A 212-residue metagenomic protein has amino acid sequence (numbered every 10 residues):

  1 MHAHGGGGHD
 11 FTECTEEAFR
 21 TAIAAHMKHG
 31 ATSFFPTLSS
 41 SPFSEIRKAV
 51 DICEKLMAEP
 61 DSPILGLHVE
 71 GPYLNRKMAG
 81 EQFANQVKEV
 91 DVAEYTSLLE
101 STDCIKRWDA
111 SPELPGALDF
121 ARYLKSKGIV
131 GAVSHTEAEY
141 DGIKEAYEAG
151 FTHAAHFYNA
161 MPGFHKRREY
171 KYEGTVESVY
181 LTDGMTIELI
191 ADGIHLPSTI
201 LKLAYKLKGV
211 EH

Functional and structural regions predicted by a protein language model:
A3-H4, G8, R20-A49, S62-N75 (+4 more regions): Divalent metal-dependent hydrolysis catalytic cores, especially in the metallo-beta-lactamase
C14-A24, D119, S126: N-terminal glycine-/serine-/threonine-rich phosphate-binding loop
I23, R47-E54, Y95, A121 (+3 more regions): Generic structural signal for well-ordered alpha-helices, preferentially at hydrophobic/aromatic core positions
M27, A58, K125, Y147-E148 (+1 more regions): Anion (oxyanion) recognition and catalysis
C53-D61, L98, S178-T182: Alpha-helix-loop-beta-strand connector modules within alpha/beta enzyme cores
E54-M57, A121-G128, Y205: Surface-exposed amphipathic alpha-helices with a cationic face
V69, K77-V92, S97-E173: Divalent metal-binding pocket/active-site signature
G142-H212: Active-site-adjacent C-terminal substructures of enzyme catalytic domains
